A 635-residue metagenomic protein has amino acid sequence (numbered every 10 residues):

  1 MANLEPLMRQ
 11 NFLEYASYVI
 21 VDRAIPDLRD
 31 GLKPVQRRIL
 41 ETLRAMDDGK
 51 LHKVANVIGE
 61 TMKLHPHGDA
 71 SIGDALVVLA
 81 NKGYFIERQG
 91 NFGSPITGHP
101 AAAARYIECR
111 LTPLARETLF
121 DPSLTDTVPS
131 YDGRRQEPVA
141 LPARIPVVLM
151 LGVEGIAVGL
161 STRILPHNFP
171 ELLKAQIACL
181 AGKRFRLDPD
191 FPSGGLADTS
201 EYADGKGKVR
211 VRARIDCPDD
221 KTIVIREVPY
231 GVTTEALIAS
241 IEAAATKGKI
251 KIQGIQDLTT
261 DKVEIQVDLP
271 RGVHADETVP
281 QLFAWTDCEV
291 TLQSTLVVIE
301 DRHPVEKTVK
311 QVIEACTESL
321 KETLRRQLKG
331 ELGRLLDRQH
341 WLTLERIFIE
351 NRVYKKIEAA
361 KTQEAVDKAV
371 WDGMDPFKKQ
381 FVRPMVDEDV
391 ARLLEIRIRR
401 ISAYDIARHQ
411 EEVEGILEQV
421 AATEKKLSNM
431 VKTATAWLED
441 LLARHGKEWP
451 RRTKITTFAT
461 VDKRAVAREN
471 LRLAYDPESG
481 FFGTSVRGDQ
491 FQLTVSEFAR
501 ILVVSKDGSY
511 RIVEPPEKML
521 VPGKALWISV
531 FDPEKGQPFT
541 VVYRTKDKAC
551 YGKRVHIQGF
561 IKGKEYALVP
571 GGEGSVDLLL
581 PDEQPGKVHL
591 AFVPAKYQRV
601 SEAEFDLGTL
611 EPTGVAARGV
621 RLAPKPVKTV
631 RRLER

Functional and structural regions predicted by a protein language model:
M1-K206, Q266: Catalytic phosphate-handling regions of large nucleic-acid enzymes and associated NTPases
N3-L4, V153-I156, L160-R635: C-terminal interaction appendages of subunits in large macromolecular complexes
